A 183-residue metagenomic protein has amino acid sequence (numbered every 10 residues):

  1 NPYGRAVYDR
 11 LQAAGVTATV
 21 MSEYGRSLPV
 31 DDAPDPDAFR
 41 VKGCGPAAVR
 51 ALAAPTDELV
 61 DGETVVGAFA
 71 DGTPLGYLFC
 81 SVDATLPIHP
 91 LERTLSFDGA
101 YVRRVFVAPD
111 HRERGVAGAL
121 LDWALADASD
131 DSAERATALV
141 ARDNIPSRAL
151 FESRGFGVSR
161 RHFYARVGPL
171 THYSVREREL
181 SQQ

Functional and structural regions predicted by a protein language model:
N1-A54: Acyl-donor-binding surface of acyltransferase catalytic domains
Y8-D9, R142-R160: Conserved active-site alpha-helix within GNAT-family acetyltransferase domains
A18-R26, G157-H172: Conserved catalytic-core motifs of GNAT/GCN5-like acyltransferases
D61, V65, F69, T73-A100: Conserved acyl-donor/pantetheine-binding loop and adjacent beta-alpha core of acyl/acetyltransferases and related
T94, E152-R154, S174-E177: Short low-complexity, flexible loop/linker segments enriched in glycine and/or proline with clustered acidic
R104-V107, E113-D130, A149-S153: Conserved acetyl-CoA-binding loop-helix of GNAT-fold acetyltransferases
A108, A141: Residue-level recognition of the GNAT/N-acetyltransferase active site
A128-V140: Conserved GNAT acetyl-CoA-binding A-motif
